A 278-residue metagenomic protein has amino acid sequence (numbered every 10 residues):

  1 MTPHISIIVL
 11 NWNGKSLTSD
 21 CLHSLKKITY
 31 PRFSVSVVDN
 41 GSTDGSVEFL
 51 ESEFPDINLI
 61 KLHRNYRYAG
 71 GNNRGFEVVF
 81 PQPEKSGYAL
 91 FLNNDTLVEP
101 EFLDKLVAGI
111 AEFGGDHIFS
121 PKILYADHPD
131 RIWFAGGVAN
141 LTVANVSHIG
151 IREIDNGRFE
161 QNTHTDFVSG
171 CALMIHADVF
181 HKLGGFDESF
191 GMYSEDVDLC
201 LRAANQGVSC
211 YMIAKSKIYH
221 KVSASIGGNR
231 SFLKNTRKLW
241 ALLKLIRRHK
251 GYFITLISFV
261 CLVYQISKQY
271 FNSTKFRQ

Functional and structural regions predicted by a protein language model:
N13, L25, N40-G45, Y66: Conserved short acidic donor-positioning loop in nucleotide-sugar-dependent glycosyltransferases
H23-R32: Short, acidic, metal-binding catalytic loop of nucleotide-sugar glycosyltransferases
K61-P83: Glycine-rich, basic loop-to-helix element that forms the pyrophosphate-binding segment of sugar-nucleotide handling
K85-L97: Short beta-strand-to-loop acidic/aromatic patch adjacent to the donor-nucleotide binding site
T96-W133, A139-L141: Conserved donor NDP-sugar-binding/catalytic core segment of glycosyltransferases
A139-D166: Short, flexible, basic/aromatic active-site loop/helix in glycosyltransferases
D166-K217: A short, conserved alpha-helix in the catalytic core of glycosyltransferases
S231-Q278: Non-catalytic, C-terminal membrane-associated alpha-helical segments of glycosyltransferases
